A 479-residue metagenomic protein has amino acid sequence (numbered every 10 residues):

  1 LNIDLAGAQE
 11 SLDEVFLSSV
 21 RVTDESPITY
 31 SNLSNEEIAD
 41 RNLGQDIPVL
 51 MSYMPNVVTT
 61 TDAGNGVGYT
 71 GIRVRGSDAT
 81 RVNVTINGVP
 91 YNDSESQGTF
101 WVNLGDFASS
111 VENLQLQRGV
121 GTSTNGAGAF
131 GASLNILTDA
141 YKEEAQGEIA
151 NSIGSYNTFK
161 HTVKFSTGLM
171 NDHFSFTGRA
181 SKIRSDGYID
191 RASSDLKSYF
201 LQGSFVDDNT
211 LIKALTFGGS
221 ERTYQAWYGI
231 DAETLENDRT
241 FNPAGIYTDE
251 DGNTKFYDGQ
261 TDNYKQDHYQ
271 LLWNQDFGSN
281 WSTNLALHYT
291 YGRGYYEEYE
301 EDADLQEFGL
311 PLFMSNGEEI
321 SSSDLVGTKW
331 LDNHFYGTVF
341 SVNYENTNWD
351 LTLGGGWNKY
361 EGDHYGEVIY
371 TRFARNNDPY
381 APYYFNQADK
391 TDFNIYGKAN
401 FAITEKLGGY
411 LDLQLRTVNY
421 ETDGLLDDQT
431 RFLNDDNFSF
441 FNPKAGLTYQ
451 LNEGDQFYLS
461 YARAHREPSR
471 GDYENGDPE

Functional and structural regions predicted by a protein language model:
N2-D40, A79: Short, acidic, small-residue-rich periplasmic hinge/interaction motif at the N-terminus of Gram-negative outer-membrane
P48-P90, E112: Extracytoplasmic beta-strand/coil segments of soluble accessory domains associated with Gram-negative outer-membrane
P90-R118, L137, T234, P243: Short acidic/polar hinge/loop motifs at secondary-structure boundaries that mediate gating or recognition
G105-E148: A beta-strand signature from Gram-negative outer-membrane beta-barrel systems, especially the internal plug domain
Q146, I153-R184, I189-A226, Y264 (+1 more regions): Transmembrane beta-barrel wall of Gram-negative outer-membrane proteins
N151-N157, L169, K182-D186, D207 (+7 more regions): Transmembrane beta-strands of outer-membrane beta-barrel pores
S204, L211-Q270, E297-L325: Acidic/polar loop-and-plug regions of large Gram-negative outer-membrane beta-barrel proteins
D208, N358, P379, Y383-E479: Structural signature of Gram-negative outer-membrane beta-barrels, strongest in the C-terminal barrel of TonB-dependent
